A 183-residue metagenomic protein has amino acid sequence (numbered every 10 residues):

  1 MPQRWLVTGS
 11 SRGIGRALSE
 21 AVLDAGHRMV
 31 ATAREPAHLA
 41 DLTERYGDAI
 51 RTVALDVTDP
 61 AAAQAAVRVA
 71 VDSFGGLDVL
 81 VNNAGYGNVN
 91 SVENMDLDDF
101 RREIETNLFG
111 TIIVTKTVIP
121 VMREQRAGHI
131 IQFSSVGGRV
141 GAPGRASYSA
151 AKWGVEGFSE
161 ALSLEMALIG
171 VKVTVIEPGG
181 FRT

Functional and structural regions predicted by a protein language model:
S11-G13: Conserved glycine-rich cofactor-binding loop
D48, V69-N82, N88: A glycine-rich helix->loop->beta "capping" turn within Rossmann-like NAD(P)(H)-dependent oxidoreductase domains
L55-A65, L97: The beta1-alpha1 cofactor-binding region of Rossmann-like NAD(H)/NADP(H)-dependent oxidoreductases
S91-V92, D96-R101: Substrate-binding pocket helix/loop in short-chain dehydrogenase/reductase
V92-E93, V140-A146: Active-site loop immediately N-terminal to the catalytic Tyr-X3-Lys motif of short-chain dehydrogenase/reductase
T115, A151: Active-site helix of classical SDR
S135: Residue(s) in the substrate-gating loop at a strand-loop-helix junction that position the organic substrate next
